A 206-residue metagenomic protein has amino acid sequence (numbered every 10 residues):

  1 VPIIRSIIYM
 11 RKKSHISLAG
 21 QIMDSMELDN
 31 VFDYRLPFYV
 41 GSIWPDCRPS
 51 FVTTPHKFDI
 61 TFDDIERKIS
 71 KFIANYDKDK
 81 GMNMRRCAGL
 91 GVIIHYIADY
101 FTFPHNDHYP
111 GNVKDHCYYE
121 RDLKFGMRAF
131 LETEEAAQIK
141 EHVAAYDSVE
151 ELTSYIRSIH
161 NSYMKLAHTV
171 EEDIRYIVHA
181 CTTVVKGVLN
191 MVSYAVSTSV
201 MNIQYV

Functional and structural regions predicted by a protein language model:
V1-V92, I97-V206: N-terminal leader/auxiliary helical segments
